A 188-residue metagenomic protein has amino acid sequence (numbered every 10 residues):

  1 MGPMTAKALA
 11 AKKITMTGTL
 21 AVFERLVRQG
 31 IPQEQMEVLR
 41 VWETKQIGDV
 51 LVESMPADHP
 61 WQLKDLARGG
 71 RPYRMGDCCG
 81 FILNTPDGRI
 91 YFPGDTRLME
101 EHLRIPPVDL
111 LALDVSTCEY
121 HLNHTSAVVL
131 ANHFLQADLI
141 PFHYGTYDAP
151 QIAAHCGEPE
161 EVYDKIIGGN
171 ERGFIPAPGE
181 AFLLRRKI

Functional and structural regions predicted by a protein language model:
M1-A11, L20-A21: Di-metal (Zn2+ and/or Mg2+/Mn2+) metal-binding site signature of metallo-dependent hydrolases with the MBL/beta-CASP
M1-P3, F23-L26, E43-Q46, P60-Q62 (+4 more regions): Active-site environment of divalent metal-dependent phosphoester hydrolases
T5-K7, F23, G80, H102-L103 (+2 more regions): Short amphipathic alpha-helical segments and helix-helix/interface helices
A10-M16, G88-I90: Short active-site oxyanion
T15, G30-T44, V128, N132-I188: Binuclear metal-ion centers of metallo-dependent hydrolases, dominated by the metallo-beta-lactamase
G18-T19, G94: Replace "coordinates the UDP/GDP/TDP-sugar" with "coordinates nucleotide-activated sugar donors
V38-P106, P178-I188: Core dinuclear metal-dependent hydrolase active-site scaffold
C78-A137, P141-P150: Metallo-beta-lactamase
